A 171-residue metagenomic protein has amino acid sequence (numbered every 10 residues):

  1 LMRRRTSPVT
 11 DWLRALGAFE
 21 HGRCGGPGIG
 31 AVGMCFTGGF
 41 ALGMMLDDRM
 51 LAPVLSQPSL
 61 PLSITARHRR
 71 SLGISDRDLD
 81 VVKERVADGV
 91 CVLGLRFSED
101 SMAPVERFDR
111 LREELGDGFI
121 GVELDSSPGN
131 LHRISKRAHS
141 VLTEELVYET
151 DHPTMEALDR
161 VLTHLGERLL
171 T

Functional and structural regions predicted by a protein language model:
L1-T171: N-terminal cap/leader regions of alpha/beta-hydrolase-fold enzymes, predominantly small-molecule hydrolases
